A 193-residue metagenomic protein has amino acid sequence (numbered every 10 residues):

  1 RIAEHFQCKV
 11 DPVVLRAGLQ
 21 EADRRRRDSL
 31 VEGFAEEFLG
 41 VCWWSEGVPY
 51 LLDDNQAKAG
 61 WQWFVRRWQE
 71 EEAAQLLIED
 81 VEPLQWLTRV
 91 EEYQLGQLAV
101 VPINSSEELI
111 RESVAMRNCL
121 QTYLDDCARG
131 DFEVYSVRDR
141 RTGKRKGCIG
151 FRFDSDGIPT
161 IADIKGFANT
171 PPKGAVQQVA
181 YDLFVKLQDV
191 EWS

Functional and structural regions predicted by a protein language model:
R1-S193: Catalytic-core elements of nucleic-acid end-processing and repair enzymes
